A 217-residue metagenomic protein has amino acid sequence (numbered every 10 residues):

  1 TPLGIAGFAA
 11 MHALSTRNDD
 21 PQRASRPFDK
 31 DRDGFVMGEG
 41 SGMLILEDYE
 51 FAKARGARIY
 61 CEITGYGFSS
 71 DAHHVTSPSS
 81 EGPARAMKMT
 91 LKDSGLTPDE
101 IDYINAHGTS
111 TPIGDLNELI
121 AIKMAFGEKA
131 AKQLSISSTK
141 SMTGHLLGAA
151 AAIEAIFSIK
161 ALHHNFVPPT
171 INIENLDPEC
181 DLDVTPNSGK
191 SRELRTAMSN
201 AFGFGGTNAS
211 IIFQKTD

Functional and structural regions predicted by a protein language model:
T1-F51, A150-D217: Conserved beta-strand-centric core segments of catalytic alpha/beta enzyme folds
P2-G7, P98-G114: Conserved beta-ketoacyl condensing-enzyme motif
G4-I5, A9-L14, G114-K129: Active-site-proximal gating segment of KS-fold condensing enzymes and close homologs
D19-S94, Y103: Condensing-enzyme catalytic core mediating Claisen C-C bond formation in acyl metabolism
G56, S94-T97, F126-K132: Short helix-capping segments at alpha-helix termini
R58-Y66, D99-A106, Q133-K140, P169-L176: Beta-strand segments within the central parallel beta-sheet cores of soluble alpha/beta enzyme folds
A72-P83, T109-F126, L146-I153, D183-P186: Short glycine/threonine-rich loop-to-helix capping motif typified by GTGT followed within a few residues by an Asp-Pro
A86-S94, A121, A125, S158 (+1 more regions): Stable alpha-helical structural segments in soluble proteins, enriched in small hydrophobic residues
